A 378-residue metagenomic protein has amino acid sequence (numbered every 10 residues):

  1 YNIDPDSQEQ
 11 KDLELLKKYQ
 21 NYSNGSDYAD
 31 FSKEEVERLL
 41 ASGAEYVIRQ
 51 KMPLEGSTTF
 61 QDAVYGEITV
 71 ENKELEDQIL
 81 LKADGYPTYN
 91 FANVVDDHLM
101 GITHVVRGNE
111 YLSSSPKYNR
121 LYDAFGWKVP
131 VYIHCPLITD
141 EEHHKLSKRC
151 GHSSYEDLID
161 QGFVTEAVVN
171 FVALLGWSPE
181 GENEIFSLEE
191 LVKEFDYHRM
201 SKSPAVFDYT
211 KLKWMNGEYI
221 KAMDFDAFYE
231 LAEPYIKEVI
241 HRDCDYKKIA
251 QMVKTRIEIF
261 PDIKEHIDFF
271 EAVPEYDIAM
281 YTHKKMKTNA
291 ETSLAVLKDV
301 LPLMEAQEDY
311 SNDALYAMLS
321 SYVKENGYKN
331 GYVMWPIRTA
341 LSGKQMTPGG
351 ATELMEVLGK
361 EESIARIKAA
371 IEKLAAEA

Functional and structural regions predicted by a protein language model:
Y1-D4, G181-S187, S203-Y209, Y229-E230 (+5 more regions): Short coil/turn segments at secondary-structure boundaries
Y1-H134, D140-L146, P179: Active-site cores that bind ATP or allylic diphosphates and position pyrophosphate for catalysis
L81-A83, M100-Y111, T139-F171, L175-E184 (+3 more regions): Conserved phosphate-binding loops in nucleotide/dinucleotide-binding enzymes
L158-E166, K202-D208, I240-I249, K324-Y332: Structural motif
V172, N216, A250-I257, V333-L341 (+1 more regions): Short alpha-helical scaffolding segments that buttress acidic/His motifs in well-ordered protein cores
F225-N326: Small-residue-rich helix-loop
N312-L374: Charged substrate- and nucleic-acid-binding regions of tRNA-handling and nucleotidyl-transfer enzymes, centered on
